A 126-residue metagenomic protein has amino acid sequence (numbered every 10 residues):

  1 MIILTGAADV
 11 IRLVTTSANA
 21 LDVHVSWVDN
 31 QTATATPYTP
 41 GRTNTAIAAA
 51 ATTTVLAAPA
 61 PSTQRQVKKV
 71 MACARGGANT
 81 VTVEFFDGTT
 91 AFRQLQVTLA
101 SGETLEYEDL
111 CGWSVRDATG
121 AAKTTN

Functional and structural regions predicted by a protein language model:
M1-D9, T89-N126: Intrinsically disordered, low-complexity Pro/Gly/Ser/Thr-rich segments with frequent PxxP/GP/PP motifs and embedded
M1-G6, A49-A50, P61-T63, F85-F86: A short linear-motif detector with a strong N-terminal bias
I2, V14-T16, P61, A74 (+2 more regions): Sterically constrained small-residue positions within well-ordered secondary structures of folded domains
D9-L13, R65-A74: A short beta-strand element within beta-rich, extracytoplasmic domains of secreted/secretory-pathway proteins
T15-N19, A33-Q64, G77-V81, T119-N126: Surface-exposed ligand/attachment interfaces on beta-rich extracellular proteins
H24-D29: Short Gly/aromatic-enriched secondary-structure transition segments
R75-L95: Short, surface-exposed beta-strand/strand-loop-strand elements in extracellular ectodomains
